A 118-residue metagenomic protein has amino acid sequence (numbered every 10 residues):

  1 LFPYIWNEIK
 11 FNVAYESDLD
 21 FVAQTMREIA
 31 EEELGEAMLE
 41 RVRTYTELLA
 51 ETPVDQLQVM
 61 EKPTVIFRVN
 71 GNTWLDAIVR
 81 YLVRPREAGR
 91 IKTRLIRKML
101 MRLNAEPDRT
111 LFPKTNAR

Functional and structural regions predicted by a protein language model:
L1-R118: Structured, soluble regulatory/oligomerization domains located on the cytosolic or IMS-facing side of membrane proteins
